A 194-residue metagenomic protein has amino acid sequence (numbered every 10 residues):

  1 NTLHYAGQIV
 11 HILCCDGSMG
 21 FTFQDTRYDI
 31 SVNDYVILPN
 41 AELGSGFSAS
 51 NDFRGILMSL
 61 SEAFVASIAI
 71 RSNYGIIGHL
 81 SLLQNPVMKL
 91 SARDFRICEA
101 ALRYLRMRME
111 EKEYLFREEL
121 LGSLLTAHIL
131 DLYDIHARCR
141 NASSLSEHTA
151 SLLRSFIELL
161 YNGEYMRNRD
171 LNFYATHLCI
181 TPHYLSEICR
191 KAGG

Functional and structural regions predicted by a protein language model:
N1-S81, Y114, E118: N-terminal regulatory/effector-sensing and dimerization cores that precede helix-turn-helix DNA-binding domains
H79-L124, D131, F156-E158: Amphipathic alpha-helical segments enriched in hydrophobic/aromatic residues interleaved with Lys/Arg
L90, E113-E119, L132-E158, N162-L178 (+1 more regions): Short, Lys/Arg-enriched, Trp-marked, Pro/Gly-tolerant hinge/linker segments that flank
S123-H128, T176-I180: Amphipathic alpha-helical surface "interface" segments used for docking/oligomerization or membrane association within
H183: Key DNA-contact positions within bacterial/archaeal DNA-binding proteins
I188-G194: HTH DNA-binding helix-turn interface
